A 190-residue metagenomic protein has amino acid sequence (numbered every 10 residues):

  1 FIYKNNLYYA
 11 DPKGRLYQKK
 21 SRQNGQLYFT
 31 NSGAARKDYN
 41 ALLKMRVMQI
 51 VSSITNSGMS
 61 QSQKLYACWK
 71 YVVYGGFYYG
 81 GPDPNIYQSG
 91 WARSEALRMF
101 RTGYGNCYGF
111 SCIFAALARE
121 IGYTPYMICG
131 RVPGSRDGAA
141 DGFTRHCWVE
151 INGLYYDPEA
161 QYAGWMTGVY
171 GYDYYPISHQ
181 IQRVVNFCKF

Functional and structural regions predicted by a protein language model:
F1-M45, A140-T144, W148-E150: Extracellular adhesion/carbohydrate-binding repeat motifs centered on closely spaced tryptophans
I2-K4, L16, P125-M127, V184-V185: Generic structural motif
A41-M99: Secondary-structure boundary elements
Q61-V72, G103-A118: Active-site nucleophilic cysteine motif
Y79-N106, S111, I121-A139: Catalytic cysteine-centered active-site loop
C112-H179: Hydrophobic/aromatic-rich core segments of domains that either
I177-F190: Short, low-complexity, Pro/Ser/Thr/Gly-rich segments in the mature regions of secreted, periplasmic
